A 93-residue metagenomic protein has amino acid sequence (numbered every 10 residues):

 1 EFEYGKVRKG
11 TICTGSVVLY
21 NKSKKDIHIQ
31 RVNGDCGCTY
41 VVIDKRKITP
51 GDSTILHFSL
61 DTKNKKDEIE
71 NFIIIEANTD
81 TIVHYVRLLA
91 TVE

Functional and structural regions predicted by a protein language model:
E1-K22, L89-E93: Beta-sheet-dominated interaction scaffolds and their linkers
F2, D52-F58: Short strand-edge motifs at loop-to-beta-strand transitions and within beta-strands of extracellular beta-rich domains
V7, I48-P50, K63: Hydrophobic beta-strand core residues of beta-sandwich domains
K9-S16, K63-F72: Short, solvent-exposed loop/turn segments enriched in Ser/Thr/Gly
G15-V17, Q30, L56-F58, N71 (+1 more regions): Hydrophobic residues positioned within well-ordered beta-strands of beta-sheet architectures
K22-K25, N64, T79: Short, acidic/polar linear motifs in exposed loop/turn regions
K24-S53: Surface-exposed binding patches on compact interaction domains or structured appendages
K66-V92: Terminal connector regions
